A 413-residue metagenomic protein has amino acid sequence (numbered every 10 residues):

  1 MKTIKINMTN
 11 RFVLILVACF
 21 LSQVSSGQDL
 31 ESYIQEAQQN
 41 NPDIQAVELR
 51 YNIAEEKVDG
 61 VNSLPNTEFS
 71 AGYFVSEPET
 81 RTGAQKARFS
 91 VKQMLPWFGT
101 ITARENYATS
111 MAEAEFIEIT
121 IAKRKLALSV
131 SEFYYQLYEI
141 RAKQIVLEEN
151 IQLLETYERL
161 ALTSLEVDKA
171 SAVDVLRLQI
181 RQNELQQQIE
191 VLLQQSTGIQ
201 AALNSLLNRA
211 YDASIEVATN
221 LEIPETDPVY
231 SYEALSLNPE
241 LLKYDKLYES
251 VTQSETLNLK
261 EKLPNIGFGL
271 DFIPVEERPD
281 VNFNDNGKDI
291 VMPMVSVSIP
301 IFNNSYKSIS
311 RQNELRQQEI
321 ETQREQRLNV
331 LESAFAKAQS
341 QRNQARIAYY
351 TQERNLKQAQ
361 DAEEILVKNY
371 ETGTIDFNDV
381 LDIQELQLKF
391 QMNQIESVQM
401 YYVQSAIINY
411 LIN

Functional and structural regions predicted by a protein language model:
M1-I34, Q38, Y401, I408 (+1 more regions): Bacterial Sec-dependent N-terminal signal peptides
K2-K5, K125-L237, A338-Q341, A345 (+1 more regions): Periplasmic alpha-helical coiled-coil/stalk elements that build and connect Gram-negative outer-membrane
S25-E68, M94-L95, A103, K169-V173 (+2 more regions): Bacterial Sec-pathway N-terminal export signals of envelope proteins
Q45, T67-A84, M94-I121, E261-I290 (+2 more regions): Small/polar (Gly/Ser/Thr/Ala-rich) solvent-exposed segments that form structured loops/beta-strands/short helices used
A46-V58, A122, L126-I145, T163 (+4 more regions): Amphipathic alpha-helical coiled-coil segments
K86, E132, R177, N265 (+1 more regions): Transmembrane beta-barrel architecture of outer-membrane proteins
F89-Q93, L203, P293-I299: Residues on the lipid-exposed face of transmembrane beta-strands in outer-membrane beta-barrel proteins
T109, A172-I180, R311, F377-E385: Short, charged, amphipathic alpha-helical segments
